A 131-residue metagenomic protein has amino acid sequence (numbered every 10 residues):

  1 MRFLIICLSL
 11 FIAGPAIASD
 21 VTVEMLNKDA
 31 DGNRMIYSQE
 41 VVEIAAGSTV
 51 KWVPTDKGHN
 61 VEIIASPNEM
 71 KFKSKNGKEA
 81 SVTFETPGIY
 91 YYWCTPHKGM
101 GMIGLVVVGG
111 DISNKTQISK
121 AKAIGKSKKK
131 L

Functional and structural regions predicted by a protein language model:
R2-F3, I36: Hydrophobic alpha-helical segments and their boundary regions
F3-I12: Sec-dependent N-terminal signal peptides
I12-A18: Sec/Tat signal peptide C-region and signal peptidase I cleavage site
A18-L131: Extracytoplasmic copper-binding redox domains, predominantly the cupredoxin/blue-copper superfamily
